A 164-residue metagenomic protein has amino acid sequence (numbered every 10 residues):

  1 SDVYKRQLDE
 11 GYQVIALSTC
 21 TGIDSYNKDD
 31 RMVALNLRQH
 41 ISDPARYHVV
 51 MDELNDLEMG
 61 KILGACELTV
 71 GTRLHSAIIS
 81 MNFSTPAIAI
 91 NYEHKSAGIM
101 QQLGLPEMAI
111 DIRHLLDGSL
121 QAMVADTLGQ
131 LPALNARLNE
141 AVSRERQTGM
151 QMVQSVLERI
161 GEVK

Functional and structural regions predicted by a protein language model:
S1-K164: Active-site anion-handling motifs in enzyme catalytic cores
